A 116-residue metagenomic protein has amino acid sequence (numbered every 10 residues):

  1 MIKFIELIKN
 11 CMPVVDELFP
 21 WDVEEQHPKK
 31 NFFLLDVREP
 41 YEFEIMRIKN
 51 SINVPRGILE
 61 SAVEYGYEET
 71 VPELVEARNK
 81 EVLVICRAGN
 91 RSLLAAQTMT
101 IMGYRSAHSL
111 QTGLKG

Functional and structural regions predicted by a protein language model:
M1-I45, K49: Flexible, polar/low-complexity N-terminal or interdomain linker segments that lie immediately upstream of folded
L18, V54, L110: Hydrophobic residues at beta-strand termini and immediately following loops that shape nucleotide-binding pockets
W21, V54-L83: Helix-loop module immediately N-terminal to the HCX5R catalytic loop in PTP-like cysteine phosphatase domains
E44, E60, K115: Nucleotide phosphate-binding site architecture
N50-N53, T100-M102: Glycine-rich, phosphate-binding/catalytic loops in enzymes
E69-G116: Catalytic cysteine-centered active loop of the rhodanese-like fold, especially the PTP/DSP P-loop
